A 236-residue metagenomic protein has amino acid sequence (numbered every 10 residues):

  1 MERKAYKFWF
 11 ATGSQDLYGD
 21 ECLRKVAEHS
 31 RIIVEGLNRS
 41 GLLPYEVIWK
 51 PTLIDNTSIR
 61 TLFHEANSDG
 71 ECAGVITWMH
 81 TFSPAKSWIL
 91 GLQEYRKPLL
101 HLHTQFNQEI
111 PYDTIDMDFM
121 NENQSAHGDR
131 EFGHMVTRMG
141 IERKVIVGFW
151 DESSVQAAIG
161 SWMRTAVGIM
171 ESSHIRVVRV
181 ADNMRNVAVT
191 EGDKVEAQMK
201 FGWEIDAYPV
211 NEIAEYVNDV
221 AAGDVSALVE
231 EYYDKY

Functional and structural regions predicted by a protein language model:
M1-Y236: Metallocofactor- and cofactor-centric catalytic cores in central/energy metabolism, strongly enriched
